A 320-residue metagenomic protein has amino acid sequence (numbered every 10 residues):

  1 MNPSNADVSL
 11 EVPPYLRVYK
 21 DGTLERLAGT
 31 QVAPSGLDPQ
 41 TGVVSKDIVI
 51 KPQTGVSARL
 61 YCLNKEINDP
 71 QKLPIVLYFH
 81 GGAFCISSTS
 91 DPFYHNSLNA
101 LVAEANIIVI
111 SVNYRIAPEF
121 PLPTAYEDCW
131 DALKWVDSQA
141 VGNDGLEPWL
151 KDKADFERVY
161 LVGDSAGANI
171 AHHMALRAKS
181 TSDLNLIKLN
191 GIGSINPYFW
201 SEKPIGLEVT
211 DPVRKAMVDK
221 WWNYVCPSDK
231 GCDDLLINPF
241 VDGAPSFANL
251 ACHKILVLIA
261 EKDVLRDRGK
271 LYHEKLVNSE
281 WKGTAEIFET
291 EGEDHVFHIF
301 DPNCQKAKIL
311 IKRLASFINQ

Functional and structural regions predicted by a protein language model:
N2-Q320: Alpha/beta-hydrolase superfamily serine-hydrolase fold, recognizing
